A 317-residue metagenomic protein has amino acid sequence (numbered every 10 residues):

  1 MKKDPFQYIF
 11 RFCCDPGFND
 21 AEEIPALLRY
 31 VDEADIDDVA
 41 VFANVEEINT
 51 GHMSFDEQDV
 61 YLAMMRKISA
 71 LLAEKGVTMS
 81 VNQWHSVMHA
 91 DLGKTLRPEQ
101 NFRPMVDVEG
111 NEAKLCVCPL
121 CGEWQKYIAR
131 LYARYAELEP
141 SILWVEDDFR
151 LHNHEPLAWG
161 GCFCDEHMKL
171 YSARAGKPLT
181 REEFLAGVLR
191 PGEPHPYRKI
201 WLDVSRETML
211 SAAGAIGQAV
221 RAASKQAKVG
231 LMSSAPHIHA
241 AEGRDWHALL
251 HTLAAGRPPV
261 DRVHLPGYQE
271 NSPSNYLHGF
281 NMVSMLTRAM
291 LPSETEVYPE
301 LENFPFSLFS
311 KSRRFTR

Functional and structural regions predicted by a protein language model:
Y8-F12, V39-V41, M79-Q83, L143-V145 (+3 more regions): Hydrophobic faces of well-ordered beta-strands that scaffold small-molecule active sites in alpha/beta enzyme cores
Y8-N19, E47-L62, G110-A129, E193-S211 (+3 more regions): The substrate-binding groove and active-site-proximal loops of carbohydrate-active enzymes, especially glycoside
G17-D32, G122-Y135, E242-A254, R314-R317: Short, acidic/polar
E22-E47, E137-I142, G256-R262: Catalytic domains of carbohydrate-active enzymes, especially glycoside hydrolases
L27-R66, V87-N101, M105-N111, N153-E155: Aromatic-lined carbohydrate-binding/catalytic grooves of carbohydrate-active enzymes
T78-L138, D147, F163, H167 (+2 more regions): Active-site-adjacent "subsite" loops/lids of carbohydrate-active enzymes
D91, H152-H154, M209-F280, F306-T316: Substrate-binding cleft/loops of secretory-pathway carbohydrate-active enzymes
I128, Y135, L143, V220 (+1 more regions): Conserved, mostly hydrophobic/aromatic
